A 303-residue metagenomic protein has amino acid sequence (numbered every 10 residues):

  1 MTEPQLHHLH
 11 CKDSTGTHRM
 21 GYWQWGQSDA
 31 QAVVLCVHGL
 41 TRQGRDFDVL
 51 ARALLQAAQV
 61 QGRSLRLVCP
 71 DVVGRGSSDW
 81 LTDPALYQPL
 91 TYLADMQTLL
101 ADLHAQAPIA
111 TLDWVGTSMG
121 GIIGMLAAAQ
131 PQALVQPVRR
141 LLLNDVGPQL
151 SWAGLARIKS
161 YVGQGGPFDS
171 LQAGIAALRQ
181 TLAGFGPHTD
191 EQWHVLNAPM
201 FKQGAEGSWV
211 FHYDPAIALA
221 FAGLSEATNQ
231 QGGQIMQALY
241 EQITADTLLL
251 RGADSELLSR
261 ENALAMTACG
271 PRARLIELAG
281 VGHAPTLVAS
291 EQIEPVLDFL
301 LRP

Functional and structural regions predicted by a protein language model:
S14-G16, V49, L55, R66-V115 (+1 more regions): Active-site loop/oxyanion-hole signature of alpha/beta-hydrolase fold enzymes
T15-W25: A short loop-to-beta-strand scaffold at the N-terminal edge of the catalytic core in hydrolase folds
G26-W80: Conserved HGGG/HGGXW glycine-rich cap/lid loop of the alpha/beta-hydrolase fold
I109-W152: Conserved hydrolase catalytic core segment
D169-G223: Conserved alpha/beta-hydrolase catalytic His-Asp/Glu region
A205-A265: Conserved serine/cysteine hydrolase catalytic core
C269-H283: Catalytic histidine neighborhood in serine/cysteine hydrolases with alpha/beta-hydrolase-type architecture
V281-E291: Catalytic histidine-centered segment of alpha/beta-hydrolase-like enzymes
